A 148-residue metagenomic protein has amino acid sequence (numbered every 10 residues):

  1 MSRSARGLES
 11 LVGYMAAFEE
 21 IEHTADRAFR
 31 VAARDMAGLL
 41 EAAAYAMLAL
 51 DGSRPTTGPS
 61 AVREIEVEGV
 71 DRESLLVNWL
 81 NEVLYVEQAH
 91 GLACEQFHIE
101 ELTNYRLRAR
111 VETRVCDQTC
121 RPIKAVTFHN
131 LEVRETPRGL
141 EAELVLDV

Functional and structural regions predicted by a protein language model:
M1-V12: N-terminal amphipathic/basic-hydrophobic helices that include classical n-h-c signal peptides and signal-anchor
L11-V148: N-terminal intrinsically disordered, cationic/polar leader segments that include organellar targeting peptides
